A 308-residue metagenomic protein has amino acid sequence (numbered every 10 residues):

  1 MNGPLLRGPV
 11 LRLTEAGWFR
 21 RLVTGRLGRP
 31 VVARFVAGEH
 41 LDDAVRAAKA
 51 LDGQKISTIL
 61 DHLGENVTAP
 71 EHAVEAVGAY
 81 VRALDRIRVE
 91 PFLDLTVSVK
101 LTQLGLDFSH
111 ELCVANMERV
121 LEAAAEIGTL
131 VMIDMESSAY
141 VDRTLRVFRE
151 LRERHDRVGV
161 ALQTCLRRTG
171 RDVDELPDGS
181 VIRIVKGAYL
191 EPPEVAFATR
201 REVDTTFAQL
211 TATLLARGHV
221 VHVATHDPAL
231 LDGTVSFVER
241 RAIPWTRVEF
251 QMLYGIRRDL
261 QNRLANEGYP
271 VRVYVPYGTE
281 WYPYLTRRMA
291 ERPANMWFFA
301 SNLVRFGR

Functional and structural regions predicted by a protein language model:
M1-R308: Positively charged, amphipathic and often flexible ligand-engagement surfaces
